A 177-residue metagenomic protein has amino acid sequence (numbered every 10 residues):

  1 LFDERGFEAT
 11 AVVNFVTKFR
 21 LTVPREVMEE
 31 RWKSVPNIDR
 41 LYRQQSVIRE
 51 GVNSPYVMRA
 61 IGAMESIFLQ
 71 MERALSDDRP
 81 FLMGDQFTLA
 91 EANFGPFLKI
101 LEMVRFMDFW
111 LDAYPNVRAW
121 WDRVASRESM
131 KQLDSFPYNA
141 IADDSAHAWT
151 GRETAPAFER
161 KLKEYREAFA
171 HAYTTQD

Functional and structural regions predicted by a protein language model:
L1-S126: GST-like fold's C-terminal all-alpha helical module
A113-D177: Long, positively charged, glycine-interspersed low-complexity recognition regions
